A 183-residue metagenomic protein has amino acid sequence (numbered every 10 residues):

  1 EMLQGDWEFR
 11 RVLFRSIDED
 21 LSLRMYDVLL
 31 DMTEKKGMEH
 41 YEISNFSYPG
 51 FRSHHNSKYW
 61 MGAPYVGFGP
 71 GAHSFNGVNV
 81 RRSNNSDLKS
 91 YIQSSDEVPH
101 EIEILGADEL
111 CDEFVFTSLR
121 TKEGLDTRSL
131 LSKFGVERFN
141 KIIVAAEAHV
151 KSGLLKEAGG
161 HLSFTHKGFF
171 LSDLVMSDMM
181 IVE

Functional and structural regions predicted by a protein language model:
E1-E8: Short, exposed "boundary/linker" segments that immediately precede the start of a downstream structural module
F9-V136: C-terminal scaffold of the Radical SAM
E34, V150-K151: Alpha-helix C-terminal capping/helix-coil junction sites
E109-F116, I143, F169, D173: Non-catalytic, well-ordered alpha-helical scaffold segments
V136-V150: Short amphipathic alpha-helical interaction segments
K151-G160: A short, conserved structural fragment
H161-T165: Minor-groove-contacting beta-hairpin "wing" of winged helix-turn-helix DNA-binding domains
K167-E183: Short, amphipathic alpha-helical interaction segments positioned at domain boundaries
